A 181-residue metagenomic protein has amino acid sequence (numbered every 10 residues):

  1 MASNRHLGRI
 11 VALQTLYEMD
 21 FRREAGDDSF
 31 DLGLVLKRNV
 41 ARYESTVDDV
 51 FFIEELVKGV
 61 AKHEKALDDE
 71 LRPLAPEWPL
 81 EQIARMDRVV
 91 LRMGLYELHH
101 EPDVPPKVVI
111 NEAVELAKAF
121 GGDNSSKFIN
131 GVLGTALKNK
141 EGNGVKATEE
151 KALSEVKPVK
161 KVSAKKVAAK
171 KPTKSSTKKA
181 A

Functional and structural regions predicted by a protein language model:
M1-A119, N124-S126, N130-A181: N-terminal interaction/assembly modules
